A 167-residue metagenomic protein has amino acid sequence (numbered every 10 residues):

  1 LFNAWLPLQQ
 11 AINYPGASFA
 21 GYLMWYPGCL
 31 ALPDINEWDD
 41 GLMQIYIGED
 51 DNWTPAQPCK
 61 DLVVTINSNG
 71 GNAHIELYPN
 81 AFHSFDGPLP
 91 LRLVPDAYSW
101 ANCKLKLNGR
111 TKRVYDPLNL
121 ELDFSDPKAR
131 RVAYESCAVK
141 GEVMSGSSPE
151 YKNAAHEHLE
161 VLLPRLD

Functional and structural regions predicted by a protein language model:
L1-D40, N52: Primarily recognizes the serine-hydrolase "nucleophile elbow" in alpha/beta-hydrolase and SGNH/GDSL folds
G21, L42, N72-H74: Residues at the starts of beta-strands that form the adenosine-phosphate
D34-N36, P55-Q57, P88: Short, solvent-exposed loop/turn and secondary-structure capping segments
D39, Q44-I47, D51, Y78: Short beta-strand/loop motif that positions the catalytic acidic residue of the alpha/beta-hydrolase fold
D50-T54, S84: Acidic catalytic loop of the alpha/beta-hydrolase fold
T54-T65: Short alpha-helix in the alpha/beta-hydrolase fold that links the catalytic acid
V64-A73, P79-D167: Alpha/beta-hydrolase-fold serine-hydrolase catalytic core, especially in secreted/extracellular enzymes
